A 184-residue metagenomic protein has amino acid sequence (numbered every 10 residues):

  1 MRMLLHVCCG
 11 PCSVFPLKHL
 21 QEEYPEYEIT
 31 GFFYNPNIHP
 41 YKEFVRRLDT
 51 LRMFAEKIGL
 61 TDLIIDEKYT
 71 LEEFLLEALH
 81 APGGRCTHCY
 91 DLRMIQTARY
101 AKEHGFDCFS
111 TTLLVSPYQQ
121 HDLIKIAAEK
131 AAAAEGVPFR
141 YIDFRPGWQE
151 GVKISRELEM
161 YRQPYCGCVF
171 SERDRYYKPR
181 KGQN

Functional and structural regions predicted by a protein language model:
M1-N184: Nucleotide-activated chemistry modules centered on ATP-dependent adenylation/adenylyltransferase
